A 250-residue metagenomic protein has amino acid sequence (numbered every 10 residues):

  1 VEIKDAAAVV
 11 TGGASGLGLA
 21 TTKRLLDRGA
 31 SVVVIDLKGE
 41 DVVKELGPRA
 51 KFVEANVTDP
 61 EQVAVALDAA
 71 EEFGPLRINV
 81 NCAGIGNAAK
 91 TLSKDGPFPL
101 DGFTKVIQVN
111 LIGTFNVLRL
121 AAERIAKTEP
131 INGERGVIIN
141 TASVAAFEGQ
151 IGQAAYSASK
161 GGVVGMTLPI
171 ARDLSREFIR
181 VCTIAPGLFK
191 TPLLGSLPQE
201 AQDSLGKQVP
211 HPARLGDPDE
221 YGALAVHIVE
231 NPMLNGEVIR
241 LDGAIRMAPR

Functional and structural regions predicted by a protein language model:
A55-V65, L100: The beta1-alpha1 cofactor-binding region of Rossmann-like NAD(H)/NADP(H)-dependent oxidoreductases
I85, G96-N116, I139, V163: Catalytic Tyr-X3-Lys loop
G86-T104, E123, K127-N132, G152-A155 (+1 more regions): Conserved mid-core segment of classical short-chain dehydrogenase/reductases
Q108, E200-E220: Catalytic Tyr-x(3-8)-Lys segment
L118, S159, T167: Active-site helix of classical SDR
S143: Residue(s) in the substrate-gating loop at a strand-loop-helix junction that position the organic substrate next
S175, R180, L234-E237: Short, small/polar-rich loop/turn modules that mediate ligand/substrate recognition or access, typified
D217-L241, R246: C-terminal substrate-recognition "lid" of short-chain dehydrogenase/reductases
